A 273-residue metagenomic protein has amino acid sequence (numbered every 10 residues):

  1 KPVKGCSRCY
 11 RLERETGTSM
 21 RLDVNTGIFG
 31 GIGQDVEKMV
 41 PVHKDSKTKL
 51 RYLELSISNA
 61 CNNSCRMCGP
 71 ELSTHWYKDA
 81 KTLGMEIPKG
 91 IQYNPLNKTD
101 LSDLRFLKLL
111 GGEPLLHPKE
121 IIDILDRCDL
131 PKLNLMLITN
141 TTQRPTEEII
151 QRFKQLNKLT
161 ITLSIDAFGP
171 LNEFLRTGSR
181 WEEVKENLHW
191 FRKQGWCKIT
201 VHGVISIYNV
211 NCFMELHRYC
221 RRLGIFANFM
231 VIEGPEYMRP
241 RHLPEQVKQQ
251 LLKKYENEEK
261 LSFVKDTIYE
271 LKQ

Functional and structural regions predicted by a protein language model:
K1-P88, T99-L101, E259, F263-Q273: N-terminal pre-core extensions flanking Radical SAM catalytic domains
P2-G5, L53, I124, V184-N187 (+2 more regions): Alpha-helical packing segments of well-folded alpha/beta enzyme cores
P2-T16, K49, K108, L115-L116 (+2 more regions): Metal-dependent nucleotidyl/phosphoryl-transfer cores and adjacent nucleic-acid-binding surfaces
L50-A60, G69-Y93, S102-E120, L130-P145 (+3 more regions): Core AdoMet radical
L96: Pre-Walker A adenine-sensing motif
K119-D126, T146-F153, C212-M214: Distinct, well-ordered alpha-helical segments
R127-L130, Q194: Short, acidic, metal-binding catalytic loop of nucleotide-sugar glycosyltransferases
K158-T162, R180-Q273: Conserved C-terminal portion of the radical SAM core fold that forms the substrate/S-adenosylmethionine-binding
